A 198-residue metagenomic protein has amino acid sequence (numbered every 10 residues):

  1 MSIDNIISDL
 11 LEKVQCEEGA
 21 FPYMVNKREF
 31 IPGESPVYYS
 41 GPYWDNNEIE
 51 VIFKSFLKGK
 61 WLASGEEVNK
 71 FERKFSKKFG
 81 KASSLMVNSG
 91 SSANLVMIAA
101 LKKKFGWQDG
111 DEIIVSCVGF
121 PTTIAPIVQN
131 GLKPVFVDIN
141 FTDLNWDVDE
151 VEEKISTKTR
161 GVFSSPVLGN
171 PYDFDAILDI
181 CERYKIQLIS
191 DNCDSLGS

Functional and structural regions predicted by a protein language model:
M1-L62: N-terminal "arm"/small-domain region of PLP-dependent enzymes with the aminotransferase-like
G19-F21, K103-R183, Q187-N192: PLP-dependent aminotransferase-like
S64, V68, G90-N94, G119-F120 (+2 more regions): Conserved donor sugar-nucleotide recognition element shared by glycan-biosynthetic enzymes
E66-E112, P126-N130, F136: Phosphate-binding glycine-rich loop
S195: Acidic/histidine-rich catalytic cores of soluble enzymes
S198: Active-site "gating" loop of Rossmann-like NAD(P)-dependent oxidoreductase/epimerase domains
